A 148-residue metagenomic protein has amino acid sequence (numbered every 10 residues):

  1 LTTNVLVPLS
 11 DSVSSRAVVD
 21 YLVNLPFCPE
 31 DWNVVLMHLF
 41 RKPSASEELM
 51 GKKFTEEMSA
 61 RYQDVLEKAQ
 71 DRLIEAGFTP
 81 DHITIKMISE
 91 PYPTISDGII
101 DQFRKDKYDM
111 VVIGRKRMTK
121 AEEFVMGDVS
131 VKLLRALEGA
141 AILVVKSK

Functional and structural regions predicted by a protein language model:
L1-K53, E75: Small/aliphatic-rich secondary-structure junction motif
L1-N4, F103-K148: Gly/Ser-rich helix-loop-strand patches that form or flank binding pockets for ribonucleotide-derived cofactors
V7-L9, M37-H38, K86, I113-G114 (+1 more regions): Conserved beta-strand segments of the P-loop GTPase G domain that flank and frequently precede/overlap
S15, Y92-P93, E123-M126: A conditional alpha-helix N-cap/helix-loop micro-motif detector
W32, D81, G139-A141: A structural micro-motif
E48-E56, A121-F124: Short, flexible/disordered intra-domain loops and linkers
K53-V65: A short acidic, glycine-rich active-site loop that binds or catalyzes chemistry on phosphate/adenosine moieties
I74-M110, V131: Structural beta-alpha unit
